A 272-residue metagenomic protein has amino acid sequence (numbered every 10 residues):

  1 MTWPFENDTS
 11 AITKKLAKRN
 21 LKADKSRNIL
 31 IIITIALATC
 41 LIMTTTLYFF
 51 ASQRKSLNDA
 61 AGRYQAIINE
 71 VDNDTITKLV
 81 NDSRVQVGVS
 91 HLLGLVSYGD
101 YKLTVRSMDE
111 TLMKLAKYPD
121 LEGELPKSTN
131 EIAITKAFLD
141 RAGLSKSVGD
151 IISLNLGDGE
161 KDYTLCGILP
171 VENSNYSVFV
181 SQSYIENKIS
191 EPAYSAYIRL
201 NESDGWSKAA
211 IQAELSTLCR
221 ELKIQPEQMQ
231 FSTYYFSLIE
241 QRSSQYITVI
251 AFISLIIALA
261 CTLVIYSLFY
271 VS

Functional and structural regions predicted by a protein language model:
M1-C40: N-terminal Sec/SRP start-transfer signal
P4-N7, T45, F236: Juxtamembrane/interface segments of multi-pass membrane proteins
D8-L16, L47, E160, A210 (+1 more regions): Charged, alpha-helix-enriched surfaces in structured cytosolic catalytic cores of large nucleotide-utilizing machines
K25-Q53, S243-S272: Hydrophobic alpha-helical transmembrane segments of multi-pass inner-membrane transport and secretion
F50-Y234: Basic-flanked hydrophobic alpha-helices used for secretion and membrane insertion
Q230-I247: Short, aromatic-rich amphipathic segments at membrane interfaces that lie adjacent to a transmembrane helix or signal
